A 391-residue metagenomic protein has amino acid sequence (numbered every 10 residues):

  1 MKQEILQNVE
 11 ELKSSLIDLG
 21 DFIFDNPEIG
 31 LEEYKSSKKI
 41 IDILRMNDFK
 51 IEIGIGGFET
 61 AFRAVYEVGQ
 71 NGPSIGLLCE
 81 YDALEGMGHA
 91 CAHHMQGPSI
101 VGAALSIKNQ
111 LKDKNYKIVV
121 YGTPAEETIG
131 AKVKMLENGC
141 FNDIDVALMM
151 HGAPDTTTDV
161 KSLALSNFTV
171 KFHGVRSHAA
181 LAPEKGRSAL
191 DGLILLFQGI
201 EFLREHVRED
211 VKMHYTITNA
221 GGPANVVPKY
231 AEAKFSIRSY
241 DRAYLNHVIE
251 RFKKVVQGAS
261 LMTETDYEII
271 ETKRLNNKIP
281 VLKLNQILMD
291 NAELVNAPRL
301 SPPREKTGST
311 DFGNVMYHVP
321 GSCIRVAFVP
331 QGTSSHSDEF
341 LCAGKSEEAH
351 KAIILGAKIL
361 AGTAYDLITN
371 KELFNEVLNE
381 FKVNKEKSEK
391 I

Functional and structural regions predicted by a protein language model:
K2-K117: Acidic/His- and Gly-rich active-site-bordering loop/insert found across diverse amide/peptide-bond hydrolases
Q3-L6, E10-I17, G30, Y34 (+13 more regions): Electropositive phosphate-/nucleotide-binding environments in soluble metabolic enzymes
I40, S99-I107, A131, G192-I200 (+1 more regions): Buried hydrophobic packing segments
E52-I55, V120-G122, L148-M150, I324-V326: General beta-strand structural signal in soluble alpha/beta enzymes
T60-Y66, D82-A90, H94-M95, V101 (+3 more regions): Histidine/acidic-residue-rich, glycine-tolerant segments that coordinate divalent metal ions
G76-L78, H173, C323-V329: Non-cysteine beta-strand/loop elements that form the S-adenosyl-L-methionine
I194-I391: Metal-dependent amide/peptide-bond hydrolase catalytic core, centered on the "pita-bread" metallohydrolase fold
